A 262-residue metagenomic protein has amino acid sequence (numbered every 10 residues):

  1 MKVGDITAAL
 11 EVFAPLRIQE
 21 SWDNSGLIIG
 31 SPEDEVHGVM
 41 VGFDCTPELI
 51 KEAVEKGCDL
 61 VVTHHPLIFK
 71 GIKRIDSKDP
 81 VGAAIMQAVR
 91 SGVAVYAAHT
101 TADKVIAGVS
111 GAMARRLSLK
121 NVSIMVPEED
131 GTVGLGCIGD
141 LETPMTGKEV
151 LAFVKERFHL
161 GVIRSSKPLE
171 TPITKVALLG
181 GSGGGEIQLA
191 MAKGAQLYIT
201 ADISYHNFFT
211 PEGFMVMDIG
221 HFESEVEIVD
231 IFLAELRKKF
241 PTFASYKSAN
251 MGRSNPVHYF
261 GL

Functional and structural regions predicted by a protein language model:
M1-L262: Active-site catalytic microenvironments in core metabolic enzymes, especially phosphate/sugar-handling
